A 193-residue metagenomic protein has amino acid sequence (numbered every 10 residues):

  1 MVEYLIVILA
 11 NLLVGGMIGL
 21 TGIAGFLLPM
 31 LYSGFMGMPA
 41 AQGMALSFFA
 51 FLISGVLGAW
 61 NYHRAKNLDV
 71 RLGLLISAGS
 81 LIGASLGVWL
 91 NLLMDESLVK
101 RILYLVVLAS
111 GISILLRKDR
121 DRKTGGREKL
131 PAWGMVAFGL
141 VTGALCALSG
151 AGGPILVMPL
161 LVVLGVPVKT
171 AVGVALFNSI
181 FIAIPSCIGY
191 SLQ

Functional and structural regions predicted by a protein language model:
M1-Q42, L57-L148, M158-T170, L192-Q193: Juxtamembrane transmembrane-helix boundary motif
M44-L52, V172-A183: Transmembrane helix-bundle signature of multi-pass membrane transporters/permeases
S54, S110-S113, I182-P185: Membrane-embedded alpha-helical transmembrane segments of multi-pass integral membrane proteins
L148, I180-I188: Hydrophobic alpha-helical segments of membrane proteins
A151: Conserved, well-structured core segments that form the ligand-binding/active-site neighborhood of functional domains
